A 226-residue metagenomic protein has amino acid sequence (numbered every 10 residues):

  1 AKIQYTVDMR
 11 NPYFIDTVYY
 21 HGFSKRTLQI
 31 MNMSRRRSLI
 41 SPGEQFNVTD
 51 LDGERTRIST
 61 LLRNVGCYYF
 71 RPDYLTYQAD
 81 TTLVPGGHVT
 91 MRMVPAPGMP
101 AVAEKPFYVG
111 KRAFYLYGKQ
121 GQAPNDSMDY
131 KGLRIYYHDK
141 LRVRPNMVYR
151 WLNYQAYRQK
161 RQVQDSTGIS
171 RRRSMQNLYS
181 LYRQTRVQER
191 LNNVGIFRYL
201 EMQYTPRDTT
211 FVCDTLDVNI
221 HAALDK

Functional and structural regions predicted by a protein language model:
A1-K226: Periplasmic polypeptide-binding modules associated with outer-membrane biogenesis and secretion
